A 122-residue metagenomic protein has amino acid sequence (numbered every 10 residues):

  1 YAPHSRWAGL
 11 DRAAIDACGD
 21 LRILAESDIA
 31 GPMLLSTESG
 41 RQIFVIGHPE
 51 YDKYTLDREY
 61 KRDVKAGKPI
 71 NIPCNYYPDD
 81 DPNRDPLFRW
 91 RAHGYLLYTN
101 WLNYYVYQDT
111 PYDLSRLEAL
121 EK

Functional and structural regions predicted by a protein language model:
Y1-T55, E121: Pocket-forming structural segment of enzyme catalytic cores
P49-K122: Acyltransferase
